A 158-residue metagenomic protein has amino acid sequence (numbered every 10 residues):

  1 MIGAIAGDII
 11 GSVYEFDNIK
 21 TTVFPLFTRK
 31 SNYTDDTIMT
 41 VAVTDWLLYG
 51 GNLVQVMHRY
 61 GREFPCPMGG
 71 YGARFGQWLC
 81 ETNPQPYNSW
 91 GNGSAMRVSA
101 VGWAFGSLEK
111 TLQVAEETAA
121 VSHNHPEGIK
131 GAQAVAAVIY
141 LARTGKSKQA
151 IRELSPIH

Functional and structural regions predicted by a protein language model:
M1-I157: Structured, active/binding-site neighborhoods that engage oxygen-rich ligands
